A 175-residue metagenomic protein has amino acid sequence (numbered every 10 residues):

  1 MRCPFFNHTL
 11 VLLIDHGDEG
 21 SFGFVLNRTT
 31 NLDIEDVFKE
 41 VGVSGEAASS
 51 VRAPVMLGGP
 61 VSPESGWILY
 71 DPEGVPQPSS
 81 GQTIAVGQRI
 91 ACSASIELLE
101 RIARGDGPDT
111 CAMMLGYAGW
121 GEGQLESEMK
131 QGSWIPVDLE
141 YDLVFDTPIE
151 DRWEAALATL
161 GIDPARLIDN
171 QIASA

Functional and structural regions predicted by a protein language model:
M1-M114, A118-A175: A short aromatic-anchored loop/beta-hairpin motif
